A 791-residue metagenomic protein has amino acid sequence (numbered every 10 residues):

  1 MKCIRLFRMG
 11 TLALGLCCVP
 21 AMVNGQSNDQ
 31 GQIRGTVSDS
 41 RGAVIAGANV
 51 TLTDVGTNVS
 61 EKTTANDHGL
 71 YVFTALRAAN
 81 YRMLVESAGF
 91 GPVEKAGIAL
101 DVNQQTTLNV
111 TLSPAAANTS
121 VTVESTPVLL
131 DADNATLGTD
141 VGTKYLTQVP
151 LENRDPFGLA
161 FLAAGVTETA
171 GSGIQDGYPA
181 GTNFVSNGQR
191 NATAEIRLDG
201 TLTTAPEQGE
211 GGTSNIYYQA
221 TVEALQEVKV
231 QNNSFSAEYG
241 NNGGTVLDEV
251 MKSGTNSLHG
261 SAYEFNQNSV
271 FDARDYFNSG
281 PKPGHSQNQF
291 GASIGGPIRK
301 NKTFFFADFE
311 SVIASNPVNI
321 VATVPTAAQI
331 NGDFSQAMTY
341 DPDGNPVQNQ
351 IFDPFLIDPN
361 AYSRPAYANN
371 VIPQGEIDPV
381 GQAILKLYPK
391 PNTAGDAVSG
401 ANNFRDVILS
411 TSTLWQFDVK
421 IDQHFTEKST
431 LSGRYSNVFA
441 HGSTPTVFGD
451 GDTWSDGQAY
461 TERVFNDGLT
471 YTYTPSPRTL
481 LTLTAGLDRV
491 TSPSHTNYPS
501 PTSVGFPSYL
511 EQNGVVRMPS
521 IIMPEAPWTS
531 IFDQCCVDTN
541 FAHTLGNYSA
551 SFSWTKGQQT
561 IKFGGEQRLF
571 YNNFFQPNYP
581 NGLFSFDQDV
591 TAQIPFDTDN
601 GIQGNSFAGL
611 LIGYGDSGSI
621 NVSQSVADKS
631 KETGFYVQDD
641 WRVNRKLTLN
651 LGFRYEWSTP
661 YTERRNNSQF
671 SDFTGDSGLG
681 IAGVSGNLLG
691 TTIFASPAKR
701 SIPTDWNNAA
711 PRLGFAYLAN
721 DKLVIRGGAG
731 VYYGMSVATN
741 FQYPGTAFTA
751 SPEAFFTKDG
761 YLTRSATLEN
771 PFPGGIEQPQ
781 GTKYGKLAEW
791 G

Functional and structural regions predicted by a protein language model:
K2-G142: Periplasm-facing N-terminal accessory domains of Gram-negative outer-membrane beta-barrel systems
N66, L84, F90-S253, H259 (+5 more regions): Periplasmic N-terminal accessory/gating domains of Gram-negative outer-membrane beta-barrel systems
S125, A262-N266, A307-S311, G433-N437 (+5 more regions): Transmembrane beta-barrel strands of outer-membrane/channel proteins
L129, H259-L414, N437-W454, R489 (+1 more regions): Periplasmic-side early beta-strands and strand-to-turn transitions of outer-membrane beta-barrels
P156, T169, T496, T502-E525 (+2 more regions): Solvent-exposed loop/turn elements at secondary-structure boundaries
S186, E249, A292-G296, V419-Q423 (+5 more regions): Residues on the lipid-exposed face of transmembrane beta-strands in outer-membrane beta-barrel proteins
N191, K252-G254, R299-N301, T426-K428 (+5 more regions): Outer-membrane beta-barrel channels and translocator barrels
A322-P325, I330-N331, T339-D343, L385 (+5 more regions): Replace "related TpsB outer-membrane translocases also match" with "some related outer-membrane beta-barrels such as
